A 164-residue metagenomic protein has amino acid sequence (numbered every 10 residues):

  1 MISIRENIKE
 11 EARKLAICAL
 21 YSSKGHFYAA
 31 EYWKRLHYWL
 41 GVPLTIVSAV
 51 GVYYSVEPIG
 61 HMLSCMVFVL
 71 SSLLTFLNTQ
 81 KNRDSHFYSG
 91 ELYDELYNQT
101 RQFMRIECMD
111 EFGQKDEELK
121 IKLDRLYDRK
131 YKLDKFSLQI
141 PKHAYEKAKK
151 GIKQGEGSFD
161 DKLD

Functional and structural regions predicted by a protein language model:
M1-L44, L73-D164: Conserved non-transmembrane functional hotspots
W39-N78: Short hydrophobic alpha-helical transmembrane segments
